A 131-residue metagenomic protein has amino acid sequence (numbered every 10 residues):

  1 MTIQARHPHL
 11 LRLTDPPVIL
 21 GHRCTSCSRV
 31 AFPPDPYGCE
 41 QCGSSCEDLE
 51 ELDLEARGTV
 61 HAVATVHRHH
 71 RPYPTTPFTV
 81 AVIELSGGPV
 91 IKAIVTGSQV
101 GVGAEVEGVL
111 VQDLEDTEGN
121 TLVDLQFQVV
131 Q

Functional and structural regions predicted by a protein language model:
M1-I19, G101, D124-Q131: A broadly conserved sequence feature marking short terminus-proximal activation segments in nucleic acid-centric
D15-R57: Cys/His-rich short segments
G58-V60, V95: Conserved hydrophobic positions within beta-strands
A64-H69: Short, conserved beta-turn/loop elements at beta-strand boundaries and strand-helix junctions
T75-V90: Short, basic/aromatic beta-hairpin or loop at an interaction surface
V90-T96: Short alpha-helix capping/helix-loop boundary micro-motifs
T96-G108: Short nucleic-acid-contacting surface segments enriched for D/E, G, S/T with interspersed K/R
V111-Q131: OB-fold/S1-family single-stranded nucleic acid-binding modules
